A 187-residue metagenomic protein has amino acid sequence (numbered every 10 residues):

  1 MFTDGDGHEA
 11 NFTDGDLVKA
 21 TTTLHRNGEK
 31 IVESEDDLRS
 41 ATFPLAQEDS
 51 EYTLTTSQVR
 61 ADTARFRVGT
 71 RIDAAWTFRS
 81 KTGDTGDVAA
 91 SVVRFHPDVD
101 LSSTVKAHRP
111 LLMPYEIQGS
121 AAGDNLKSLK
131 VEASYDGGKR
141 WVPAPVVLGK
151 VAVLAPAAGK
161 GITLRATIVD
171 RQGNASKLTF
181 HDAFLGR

Functional and structural regions predicted by a protein language model:
M1-R187: Low-complexity, acidic Ser/Thr/Pro-rich "mucin-like" tracts of secreted and single-pass surface proteins
